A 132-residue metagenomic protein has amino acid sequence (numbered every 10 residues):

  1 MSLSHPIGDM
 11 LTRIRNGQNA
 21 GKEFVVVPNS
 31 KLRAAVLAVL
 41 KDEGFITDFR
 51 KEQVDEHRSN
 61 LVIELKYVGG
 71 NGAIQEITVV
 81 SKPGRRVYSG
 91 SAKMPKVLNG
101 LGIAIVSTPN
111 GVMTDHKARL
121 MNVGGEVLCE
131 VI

Functional and structural regions predicted by a protein language model:
M1-I132: Core subunits and conserved enzymes of cellular information-processing and envelope-translocation systems across
